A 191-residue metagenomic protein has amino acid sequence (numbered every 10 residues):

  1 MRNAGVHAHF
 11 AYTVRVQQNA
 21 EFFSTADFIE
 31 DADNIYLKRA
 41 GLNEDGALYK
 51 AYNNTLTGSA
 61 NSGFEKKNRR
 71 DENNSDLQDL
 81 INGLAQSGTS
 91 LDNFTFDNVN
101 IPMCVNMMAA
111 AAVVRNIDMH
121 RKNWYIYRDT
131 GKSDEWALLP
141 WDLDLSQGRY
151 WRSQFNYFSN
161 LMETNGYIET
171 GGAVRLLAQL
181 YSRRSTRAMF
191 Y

Functional and structural regions predicted by a protein language model:
A4-H9, E21-I117: Internal "kinase-insert"/substrate-recognition segments embedded within catalytic cores of ATP-dependent enzymes
A47, N123-Y125, N165: Intrinsically disordered, low-complexity segments enriched in small/polar residues
V99-Y150: Active-site acidic catalytic loop and adjacent metal/ATP-binding pocket of ATP-dependent phosphoryl transfer enzymes
R128-Y191: C-terminal catalytic region of ATP-dependent kinase domains
